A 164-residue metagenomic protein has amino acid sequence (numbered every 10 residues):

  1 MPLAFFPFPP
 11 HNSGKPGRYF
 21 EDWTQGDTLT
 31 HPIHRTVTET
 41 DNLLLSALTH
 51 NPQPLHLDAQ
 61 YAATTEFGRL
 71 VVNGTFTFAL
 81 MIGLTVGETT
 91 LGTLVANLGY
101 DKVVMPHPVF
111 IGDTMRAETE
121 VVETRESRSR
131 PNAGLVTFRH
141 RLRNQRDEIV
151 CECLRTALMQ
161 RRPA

Functional and structural regions predicted by a protein language model:
P2-D27, M105, V109-T114, E118-A164: HotDog/MaoC-like acyl-thioester-processing domains
P2-G99, P163-A164: Hot-dog-fold acyl-thioester-processing enzymes
